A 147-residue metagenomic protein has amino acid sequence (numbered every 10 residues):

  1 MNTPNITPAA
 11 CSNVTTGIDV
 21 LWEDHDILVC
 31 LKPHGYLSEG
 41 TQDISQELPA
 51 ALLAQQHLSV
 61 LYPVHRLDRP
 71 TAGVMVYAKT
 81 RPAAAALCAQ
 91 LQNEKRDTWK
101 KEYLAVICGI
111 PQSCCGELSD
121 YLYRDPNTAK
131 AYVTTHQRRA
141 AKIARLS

Functional and structural regions predicted by a protein language model:
M1-S147: RNA pseudouridine synthases
